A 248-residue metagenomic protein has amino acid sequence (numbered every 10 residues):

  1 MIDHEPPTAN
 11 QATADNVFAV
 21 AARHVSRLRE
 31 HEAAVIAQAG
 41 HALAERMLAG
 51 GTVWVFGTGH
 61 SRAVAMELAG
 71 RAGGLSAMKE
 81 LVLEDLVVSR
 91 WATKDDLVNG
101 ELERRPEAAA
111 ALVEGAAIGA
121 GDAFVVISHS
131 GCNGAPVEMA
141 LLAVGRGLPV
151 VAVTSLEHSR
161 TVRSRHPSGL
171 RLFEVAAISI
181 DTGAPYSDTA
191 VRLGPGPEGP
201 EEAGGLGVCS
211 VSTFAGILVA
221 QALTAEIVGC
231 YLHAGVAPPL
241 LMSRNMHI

Functional and structural regions predicted by a protein language model:
M1-H31: Generic N-terminal amphipathic, Lys/Arg-enriched alpha-helix
N10, E32-I36, A237: Residue-level recognition of alpha-helical structural elements
H31-A49: A short, well-structured juxtamembrane/interface segment
L48, V55-A225: Glycine-rich phosphate-binding loops that contact phosphosugars or nucleotide phosphates
A225-V228, L232: Internal alpha/beta core interface subdomains
H233-I248: A short, charged, Gly/Pro-tolerant segment at domain boundaries
